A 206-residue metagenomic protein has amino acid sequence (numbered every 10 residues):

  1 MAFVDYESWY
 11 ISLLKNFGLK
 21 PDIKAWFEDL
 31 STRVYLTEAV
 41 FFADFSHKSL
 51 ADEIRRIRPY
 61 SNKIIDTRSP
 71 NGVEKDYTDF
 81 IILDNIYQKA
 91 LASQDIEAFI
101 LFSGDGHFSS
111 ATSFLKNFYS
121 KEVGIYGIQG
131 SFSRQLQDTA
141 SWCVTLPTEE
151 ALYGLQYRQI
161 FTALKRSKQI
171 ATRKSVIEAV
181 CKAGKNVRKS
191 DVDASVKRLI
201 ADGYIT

Functional and structural regions predicted by a protein language model:
M1-T78, E122: Domain-level signal for Mg2+-assisted phosphodiester chemistry and nucleotide/NA-binding surfaces in nucleic-acid
F17-G18, G184-N186, G203: Glycine-centered secondary-structure boundary/capping sites
L30, L115, L136, V180-G184: Broad structural signal for hydrophobic residues in well-ordered alpha-helices, predominantly aliphatic
H47-K168, T172-S175, V192, Y204: Nuclease catalytic cores that cleave nucleic-acid phosphodiester bonds, predominantly acidic two-metal-ion
K174-S190: Short helix-coil junctions and helix-kink-helix linkers
D193-K197: Short, hydrophobic-biased segments on the C-terminal half of alpha helices that form "recognition helices"
I200-T206: A short, conserved structural fragment
